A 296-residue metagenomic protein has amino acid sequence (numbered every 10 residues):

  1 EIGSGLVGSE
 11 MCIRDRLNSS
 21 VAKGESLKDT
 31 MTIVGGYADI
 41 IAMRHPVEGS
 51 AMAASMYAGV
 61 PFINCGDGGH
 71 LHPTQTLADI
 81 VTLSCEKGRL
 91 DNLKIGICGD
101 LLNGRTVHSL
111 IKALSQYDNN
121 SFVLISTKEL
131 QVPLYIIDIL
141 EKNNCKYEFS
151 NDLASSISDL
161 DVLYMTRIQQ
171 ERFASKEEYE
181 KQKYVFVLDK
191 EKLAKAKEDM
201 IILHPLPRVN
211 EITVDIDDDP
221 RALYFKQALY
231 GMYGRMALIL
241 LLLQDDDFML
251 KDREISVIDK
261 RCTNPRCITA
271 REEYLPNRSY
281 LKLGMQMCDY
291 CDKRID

Functional and structural regions predicted by a protein language model:
E1-G8, C12-I13: Single conserved hydrophobic/aromatic residue that forms the stacking wall/gate of nucleotide- or nucleobase-binding
V34, D39-A113, H204: Anion-binding alpha/beta catalytic cores of soluble intermediary-metabolism enzymes, centered on
L93-S150: Rossmann-like dinucleotide/phosphate-binding beta-alpha-beta segment
L140-I216, R221: Rossmann-like adenosine-cofactor binding region
D199-M200, P205-K251: Adenosine-phosphate binding glycine-rich loop
K260-C262, C288-C291: Short cysteine-rich clusters marking metal-coordination/redox-active sites
R266-R271, I295: Cys/His-rich microdomains that often coordinate metals
Y274-Q286: Short linker/helix segments within small regulatory modules
